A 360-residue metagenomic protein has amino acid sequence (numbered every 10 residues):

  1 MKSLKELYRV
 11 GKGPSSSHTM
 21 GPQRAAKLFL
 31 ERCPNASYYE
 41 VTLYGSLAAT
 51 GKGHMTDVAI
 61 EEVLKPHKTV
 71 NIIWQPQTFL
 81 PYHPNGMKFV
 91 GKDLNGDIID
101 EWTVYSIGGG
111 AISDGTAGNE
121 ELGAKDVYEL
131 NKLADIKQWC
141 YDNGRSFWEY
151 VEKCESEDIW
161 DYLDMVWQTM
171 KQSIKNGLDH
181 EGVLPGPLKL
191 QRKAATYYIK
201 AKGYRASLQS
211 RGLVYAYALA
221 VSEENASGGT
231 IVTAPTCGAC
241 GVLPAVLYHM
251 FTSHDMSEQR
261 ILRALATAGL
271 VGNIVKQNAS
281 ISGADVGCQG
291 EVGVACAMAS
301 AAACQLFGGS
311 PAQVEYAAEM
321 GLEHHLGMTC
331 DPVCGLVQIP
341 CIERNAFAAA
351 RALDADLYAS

Functional and structural regions predicted by a protein language model:
M1-K12, Q23-G45, G53-H54, K68 (+7 more regions): Non-transmembrane, aqueous-exposed alpha-helical and coiled segments at domain scale
Y8, L43-A49, P76-T78, L265-I274 (+2 more regions): Acidic, glycine-rich active-site loops and adjacent beta-strand->loop/helix elements that engage anionic groups
Y8-L28, S227-V246, C288-C296: Conserved phosphate/anionic-ligand binding catalytic regions in large, soluble enzymes, centered on
T19-R32, P244-D255, S300-G308: Alpha-helical support elements that line or immediately flank enzyme active sites and cofactor-binding pockets
E61-N85, M298-F307, P311, P340-S360: C-terminal domain-closing interface element
P66-Y204, G212-L213: C-terminal regulatory domains involved in ligand/effector binding and gene-expression control
K171-G287: Accessory "access/gating" subregions that flank catalytic or transport cores
T267, V275-N345, Y358-S360: Hydrophobic alpha-helical bundle architecture
